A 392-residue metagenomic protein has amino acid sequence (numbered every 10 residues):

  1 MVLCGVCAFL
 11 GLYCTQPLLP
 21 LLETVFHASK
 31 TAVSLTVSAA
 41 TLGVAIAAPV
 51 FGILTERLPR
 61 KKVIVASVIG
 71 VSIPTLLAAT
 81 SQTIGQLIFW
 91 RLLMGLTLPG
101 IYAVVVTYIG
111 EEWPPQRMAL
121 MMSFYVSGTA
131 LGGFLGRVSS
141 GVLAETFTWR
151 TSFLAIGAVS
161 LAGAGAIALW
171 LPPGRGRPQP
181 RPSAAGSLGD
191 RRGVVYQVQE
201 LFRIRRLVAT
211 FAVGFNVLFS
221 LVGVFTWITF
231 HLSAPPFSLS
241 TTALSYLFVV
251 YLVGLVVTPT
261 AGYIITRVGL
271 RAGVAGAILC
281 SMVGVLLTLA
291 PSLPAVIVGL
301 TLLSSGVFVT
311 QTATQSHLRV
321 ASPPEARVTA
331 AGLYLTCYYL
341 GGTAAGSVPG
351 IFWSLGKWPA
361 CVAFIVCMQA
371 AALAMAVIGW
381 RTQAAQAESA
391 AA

Functional and structural regions predicted by a protein language model:
H27, P59, T80-Q86, P114 (+1 more regions): Helix-breaking motifs and short loop linkers at transmembrane-helix boundaries and internal kinks in secondary membrane
I46-G85: Conserved MFS/SLC helix-loop-helix module at the cytosolic interface between two early adjacent transmembrane helices
A48-P59, V256-G269, W353: Helix-to-loop junctions at the C-terminal end of transmembrane segments in multipass secondary transporters
G70, P74, G85-L93, P294-L302: Paired small-residue
Q86, P115-Q116, F124-W170: Helix-loop-helix hairpin linking two adjacent transmembrane segments in secondary transporters
W90-L131: Cytoplasmic helix-loop-helix junction between adjacent transmembrane helices in 12-TM secondary transporters
P172-F211: Juxtamembrane intracellular "pre-TM" segments in multi-pass secondary transporters
R271-T314: C-terminal transmembrane helical hairpin of 12-TM major facilitator-type secondary transporters
